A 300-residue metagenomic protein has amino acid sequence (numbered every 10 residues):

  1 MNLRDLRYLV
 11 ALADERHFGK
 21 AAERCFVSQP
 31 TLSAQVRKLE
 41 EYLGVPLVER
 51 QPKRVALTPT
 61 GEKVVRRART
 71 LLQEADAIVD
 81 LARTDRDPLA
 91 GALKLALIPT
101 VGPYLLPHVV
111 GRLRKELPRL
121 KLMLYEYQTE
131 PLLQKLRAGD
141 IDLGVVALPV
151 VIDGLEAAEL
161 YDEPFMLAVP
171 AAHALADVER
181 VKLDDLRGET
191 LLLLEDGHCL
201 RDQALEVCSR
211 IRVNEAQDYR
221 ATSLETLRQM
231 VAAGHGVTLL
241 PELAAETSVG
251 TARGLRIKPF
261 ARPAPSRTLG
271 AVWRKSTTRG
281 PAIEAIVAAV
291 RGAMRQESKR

Functional and structural regions predicted by a protein language model:
V10-T31, P52: Short helix-boundary/capping micro-motifs
E40-L57, E62: A short LG(V/I)-centered, amphipathic sequence patch enriched for acidic residue(s) preceding the LG motif
K53, R83-G102, E116-K121, D162-P164 (+1 more regions): Interdomain hinge and pocket-entrance segments immediately C-terminal to HTH DNA-binding domains
D85, H108-R112, E116, M123-V169 (+3 more regions): Short beta-strand-centered segments that line the small-molecule binding cleft or hinge of alpha/beta clamshell
L105, L255-K299: A late-sequence structural motif
Q128-I141, V146-A147, E195-R256: Hydrophobic hinge/microswitch elements
I152-E159, E163-P164, V178-E179, D185 (+1 more regions): Beta-alpha-beta core module
A176, T190-I211, R279-A288, M294-E297: Secondary-structure junction motif
